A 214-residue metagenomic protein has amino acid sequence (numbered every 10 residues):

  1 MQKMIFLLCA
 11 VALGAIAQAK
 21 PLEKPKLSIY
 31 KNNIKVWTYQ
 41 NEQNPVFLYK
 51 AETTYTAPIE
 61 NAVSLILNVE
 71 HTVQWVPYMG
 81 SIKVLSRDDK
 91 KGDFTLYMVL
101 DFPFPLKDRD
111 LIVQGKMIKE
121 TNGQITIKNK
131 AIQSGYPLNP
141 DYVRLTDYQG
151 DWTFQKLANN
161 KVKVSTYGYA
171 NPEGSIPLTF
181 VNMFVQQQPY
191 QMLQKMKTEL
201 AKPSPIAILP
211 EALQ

Functional and structural regions predicted by a protein language model:
M4-L13: Sec-dependent N-terminal signal peptides
A19-Q214: Eukaryotic helix-grip
